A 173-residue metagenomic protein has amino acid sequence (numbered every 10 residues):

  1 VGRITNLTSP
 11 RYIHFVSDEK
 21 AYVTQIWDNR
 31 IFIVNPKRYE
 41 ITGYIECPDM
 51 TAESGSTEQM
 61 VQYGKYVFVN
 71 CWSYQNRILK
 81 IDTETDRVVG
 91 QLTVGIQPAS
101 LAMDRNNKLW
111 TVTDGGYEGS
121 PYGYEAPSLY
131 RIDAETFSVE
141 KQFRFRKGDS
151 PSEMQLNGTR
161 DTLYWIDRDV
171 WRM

Functional and structural regions predicted by a protein language model:
V1-M173: Predominantly soluble domains enriched in secretory-pathway, periplasmic, or organellar proteins
